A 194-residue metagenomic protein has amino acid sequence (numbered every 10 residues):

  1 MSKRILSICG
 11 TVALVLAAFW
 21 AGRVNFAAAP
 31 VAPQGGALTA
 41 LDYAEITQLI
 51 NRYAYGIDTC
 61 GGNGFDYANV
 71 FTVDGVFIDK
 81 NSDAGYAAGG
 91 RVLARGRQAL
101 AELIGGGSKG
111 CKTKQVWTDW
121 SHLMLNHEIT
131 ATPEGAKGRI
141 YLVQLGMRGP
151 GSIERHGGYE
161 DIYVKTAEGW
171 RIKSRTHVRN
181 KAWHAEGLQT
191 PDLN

Functional and structural regions predicted by a protein language model:
M1-R4, G157: Positively charged n-region of N-terminal signal peptides that target proteins for export
R4, T11-P30: Alpha-helical oligomerization interfaces
F26-N69, V73: Short, low-complexity N-terminal intrinsically disordered segments enriched in polar/charged residues
A28-A37, T113-N194: A beta-strand edge to alpha-helix "cap/lid" segment located at domain peripheries
I50, T72, R97, G107 (+2 more regions): Secondary-structure boundary/capping motif
I57, F71-T72, D79, L142-Q144 (+1 more regions): Short beta-strand segments enriched in hydrophobic/aromatic residues within well-folded beta-rich domains
G64, A68-Y141: A solvent-exposed, acidic/Ser-Thr-rich amphipathic alpha-helical stretch
